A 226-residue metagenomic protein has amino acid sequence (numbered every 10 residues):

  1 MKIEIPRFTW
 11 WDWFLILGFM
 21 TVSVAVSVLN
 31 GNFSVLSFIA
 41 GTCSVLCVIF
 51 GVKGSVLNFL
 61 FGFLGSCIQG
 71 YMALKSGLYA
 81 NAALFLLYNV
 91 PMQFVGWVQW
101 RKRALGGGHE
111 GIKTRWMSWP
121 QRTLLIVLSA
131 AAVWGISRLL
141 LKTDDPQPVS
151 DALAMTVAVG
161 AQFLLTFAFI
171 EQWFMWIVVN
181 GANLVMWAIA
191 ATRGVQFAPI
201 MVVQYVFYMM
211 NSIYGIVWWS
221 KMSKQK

Functional and structural regions predicted by a protein language model:
M1-I16, M117-T123: N-terminal membrane topogenic signal
W10-S23, A40, V127-A130: Alpha-helical transmembrane segments
S23-V35, V52-G54: Short, hydrophobic transmembrane alpha-helix segments
I49-F61, F163-M175: Membrane-helix interface "capping/anchor" motifs
G54-Q99: Hydrophobic/aromatic-rich structural module bridging two neighboring secondary-structure elements via a short loop
L84-W100, T114-R138, A161: Alpha-helical transmembrane segments of multi-pass integral membrane proteins
A132-D145, A152-E171: Alpha-helical transmembrane segments in multipass membrane proteins, preferentially the mid-helix core
L165-K226: C-terminal transmembrane-bundle signature of multipass membrane proteins, characterized by strong activation on
